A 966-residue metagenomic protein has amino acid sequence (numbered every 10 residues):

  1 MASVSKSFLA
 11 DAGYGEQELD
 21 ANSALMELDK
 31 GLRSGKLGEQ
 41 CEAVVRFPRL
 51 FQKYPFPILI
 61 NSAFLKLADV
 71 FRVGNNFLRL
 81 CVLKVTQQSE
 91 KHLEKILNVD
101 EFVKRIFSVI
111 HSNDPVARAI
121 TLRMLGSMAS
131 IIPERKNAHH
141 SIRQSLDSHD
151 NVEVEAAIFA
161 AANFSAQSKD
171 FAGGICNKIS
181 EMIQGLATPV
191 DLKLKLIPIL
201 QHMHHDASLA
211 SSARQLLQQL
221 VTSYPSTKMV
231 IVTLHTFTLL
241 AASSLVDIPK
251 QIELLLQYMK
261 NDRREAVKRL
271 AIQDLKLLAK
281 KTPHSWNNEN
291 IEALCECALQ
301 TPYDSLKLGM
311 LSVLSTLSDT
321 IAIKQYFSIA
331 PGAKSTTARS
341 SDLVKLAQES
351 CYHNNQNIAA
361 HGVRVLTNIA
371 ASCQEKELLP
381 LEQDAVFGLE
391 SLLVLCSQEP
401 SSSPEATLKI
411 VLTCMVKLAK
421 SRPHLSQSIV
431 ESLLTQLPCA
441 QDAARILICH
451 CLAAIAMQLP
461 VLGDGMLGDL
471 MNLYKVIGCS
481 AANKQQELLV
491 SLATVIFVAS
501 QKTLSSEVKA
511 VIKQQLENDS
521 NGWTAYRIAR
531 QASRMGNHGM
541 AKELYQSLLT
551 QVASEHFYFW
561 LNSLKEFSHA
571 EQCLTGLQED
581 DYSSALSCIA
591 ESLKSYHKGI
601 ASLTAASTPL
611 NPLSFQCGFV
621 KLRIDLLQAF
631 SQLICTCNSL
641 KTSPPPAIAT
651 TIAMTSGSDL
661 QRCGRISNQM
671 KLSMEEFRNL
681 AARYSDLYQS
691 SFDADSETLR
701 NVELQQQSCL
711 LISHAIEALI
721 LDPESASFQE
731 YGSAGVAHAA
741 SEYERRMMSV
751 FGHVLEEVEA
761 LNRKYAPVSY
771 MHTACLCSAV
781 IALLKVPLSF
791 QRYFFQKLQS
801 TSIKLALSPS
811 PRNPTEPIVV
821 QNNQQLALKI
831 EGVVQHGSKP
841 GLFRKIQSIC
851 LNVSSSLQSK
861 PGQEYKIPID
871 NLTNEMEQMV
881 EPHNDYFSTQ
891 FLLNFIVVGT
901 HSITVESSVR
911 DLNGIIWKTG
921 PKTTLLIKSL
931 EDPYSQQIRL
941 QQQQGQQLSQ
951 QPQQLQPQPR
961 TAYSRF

Functional and structural regions predicted by a protein language model:
M1-S854, Q863-M879, T889-W917, T924-Q950 (+1 more regions): Extended, low-complexity, acidic/polar intrinsically disordered regions that flank or interrupt HEAT/TOG/ARM solenoid
N884-S888: Short, solvent-exposed loop/turn segments in extracellular or other extracytoplasmic domains
